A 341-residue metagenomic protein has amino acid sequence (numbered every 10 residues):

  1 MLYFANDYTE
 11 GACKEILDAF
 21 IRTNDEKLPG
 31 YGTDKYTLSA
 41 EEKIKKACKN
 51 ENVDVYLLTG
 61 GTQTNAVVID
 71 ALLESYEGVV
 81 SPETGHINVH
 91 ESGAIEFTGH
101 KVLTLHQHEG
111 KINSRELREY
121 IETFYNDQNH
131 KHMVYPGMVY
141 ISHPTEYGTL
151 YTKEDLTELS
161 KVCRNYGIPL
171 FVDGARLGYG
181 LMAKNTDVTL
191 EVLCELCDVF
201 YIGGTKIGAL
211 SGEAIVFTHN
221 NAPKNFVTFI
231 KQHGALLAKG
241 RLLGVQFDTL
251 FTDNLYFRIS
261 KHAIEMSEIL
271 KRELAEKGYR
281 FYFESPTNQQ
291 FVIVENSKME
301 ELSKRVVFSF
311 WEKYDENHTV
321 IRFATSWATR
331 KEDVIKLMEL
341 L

Functional and structural regions predicted by a protein language model:
C13-G61, E83-N88, A94: Conserved N-terminal alpha-helix of the aminotransferase class I/II PLP-enzyme fold
A71-V89, R118: Conserved PLP-anchoring active-site segment centered on the Schiff-base-forming lysine
E74-Y76, E268, E273-L341: Conserved C-terminal alpha-helix-loop-beta "cap" of PLP-dependent enzymes that closes/shapes the active-site mouth
G99-G137, I141-P144, Y151-E158: PLP-dependent aminotransferase-class I/II
V102-L103, L170-V172, F281, F308: Hydrophobic beta-strand scaffold residues
H108, Y135, S142, L150 (+3 more regions): Active-site C-terminal subdomain of aminotransferase-like
Y151-A183: Catalytic PLP-binding core of fold-type I/II PLP enzymes
